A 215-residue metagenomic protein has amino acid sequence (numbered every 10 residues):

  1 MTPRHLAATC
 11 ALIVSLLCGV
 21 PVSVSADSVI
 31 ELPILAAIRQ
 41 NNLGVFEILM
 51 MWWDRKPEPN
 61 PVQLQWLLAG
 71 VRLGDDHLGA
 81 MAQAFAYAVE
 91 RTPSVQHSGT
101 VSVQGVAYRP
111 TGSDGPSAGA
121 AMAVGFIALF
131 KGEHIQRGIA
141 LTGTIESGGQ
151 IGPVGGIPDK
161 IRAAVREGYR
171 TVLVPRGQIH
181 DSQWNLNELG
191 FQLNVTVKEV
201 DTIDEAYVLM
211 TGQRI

Functional and structural regions predicted by a protein language model:
M1-C10: Bacterial N-terminal signal peptides that target proteins for export
C10-G19: Bacterial N-terminal signal peptides
V24-I215: Peripheral, non-AAA+ core regions of ATP-driven protein-machinery
